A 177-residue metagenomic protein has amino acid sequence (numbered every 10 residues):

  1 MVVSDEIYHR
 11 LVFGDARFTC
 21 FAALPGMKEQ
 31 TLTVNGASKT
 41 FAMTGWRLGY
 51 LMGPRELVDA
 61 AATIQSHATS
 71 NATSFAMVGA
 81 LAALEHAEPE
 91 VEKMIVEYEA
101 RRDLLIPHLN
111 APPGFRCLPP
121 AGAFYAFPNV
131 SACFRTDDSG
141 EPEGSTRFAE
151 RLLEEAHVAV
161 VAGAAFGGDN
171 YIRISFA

Functional and structural regions predicted by a protein language model:
M1-A177: PLP-dependent class I/II
